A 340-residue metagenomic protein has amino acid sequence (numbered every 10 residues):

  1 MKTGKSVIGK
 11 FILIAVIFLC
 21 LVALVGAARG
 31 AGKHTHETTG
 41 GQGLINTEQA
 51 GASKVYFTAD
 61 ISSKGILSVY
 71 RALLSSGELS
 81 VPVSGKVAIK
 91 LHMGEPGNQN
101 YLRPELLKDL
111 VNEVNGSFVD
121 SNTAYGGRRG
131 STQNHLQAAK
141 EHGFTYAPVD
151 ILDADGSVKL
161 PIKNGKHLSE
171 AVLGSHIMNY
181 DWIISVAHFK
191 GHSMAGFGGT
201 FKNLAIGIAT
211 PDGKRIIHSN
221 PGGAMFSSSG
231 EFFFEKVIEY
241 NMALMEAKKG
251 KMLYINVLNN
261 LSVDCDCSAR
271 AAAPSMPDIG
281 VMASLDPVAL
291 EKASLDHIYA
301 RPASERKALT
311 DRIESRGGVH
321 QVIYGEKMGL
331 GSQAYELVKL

Functional and structural regions predicted by a protein language model:
K2-V16: N-terminal Sec-pathway targeting helices
A15-A23: Core hydrophobic alpha-helical transmembrane segments of single-pass membrane proteins
V22-A50: Bacterial Sec-dependent signal peptides at the C-terminal "C-region" and cleavage site
E48-L340: Extended, low-polarity segments enriched in aliphatic/aromatic residues
